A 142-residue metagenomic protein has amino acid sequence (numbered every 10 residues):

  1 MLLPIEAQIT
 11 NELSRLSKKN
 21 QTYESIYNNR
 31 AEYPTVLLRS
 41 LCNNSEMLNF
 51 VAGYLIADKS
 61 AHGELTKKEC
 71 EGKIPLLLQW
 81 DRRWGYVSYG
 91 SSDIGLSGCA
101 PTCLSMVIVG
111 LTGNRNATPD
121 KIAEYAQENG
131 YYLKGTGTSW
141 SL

Functional and structural regions predicted by a protein language model:
M1-A126, G130: Active-site-adjacent structural segments surrounding the nucleophilic cysteine of cysteine proteases and isopeptidases
Y132-L142: Predominantly the structural core of cysteine protease catalytic domains
